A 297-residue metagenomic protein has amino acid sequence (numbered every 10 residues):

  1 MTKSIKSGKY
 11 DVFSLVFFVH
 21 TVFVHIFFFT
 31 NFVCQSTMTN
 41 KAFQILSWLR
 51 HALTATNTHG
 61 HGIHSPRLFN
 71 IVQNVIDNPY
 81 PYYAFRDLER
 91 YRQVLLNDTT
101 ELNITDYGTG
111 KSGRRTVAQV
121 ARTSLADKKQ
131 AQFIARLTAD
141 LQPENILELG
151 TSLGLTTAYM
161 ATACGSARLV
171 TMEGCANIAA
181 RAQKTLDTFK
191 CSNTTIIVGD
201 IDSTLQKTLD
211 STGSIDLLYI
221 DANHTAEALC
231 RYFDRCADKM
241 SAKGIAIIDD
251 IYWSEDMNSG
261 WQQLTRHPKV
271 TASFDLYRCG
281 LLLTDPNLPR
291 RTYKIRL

Functional and structural regions predicted by a protein language model:
S4-F17, T21: Positively charged N-terminal leader segments that act as targeting/secretion signals
H20, V24-Y219, N223-I245, I251-L297: A short alpha-helical cap/connector motif
